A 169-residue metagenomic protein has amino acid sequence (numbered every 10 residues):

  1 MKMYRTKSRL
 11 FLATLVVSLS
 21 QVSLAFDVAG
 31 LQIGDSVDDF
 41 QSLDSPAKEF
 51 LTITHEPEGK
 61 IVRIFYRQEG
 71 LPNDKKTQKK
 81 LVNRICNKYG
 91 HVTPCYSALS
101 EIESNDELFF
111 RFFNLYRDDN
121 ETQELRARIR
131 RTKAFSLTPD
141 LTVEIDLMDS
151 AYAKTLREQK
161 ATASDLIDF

Functional and structural regions predicted by a protein language model:
K2-F11: Bacterial N-terminal signal peptides that target proteins for export
V16-S18: Repetitive helical segments and hydrophobic/amphipathic motifs
S20-V22: N-terminal signal peptide c-region/cleavage motif recognized by signal peptidases
L24-S45, R63-F169: Non-cytosolic coordination micro-motifs
D38-E58: Compositionally biased P/S/T/G-rich terminal and signal peptide-adjacent segments that lie outside catalytic cores
